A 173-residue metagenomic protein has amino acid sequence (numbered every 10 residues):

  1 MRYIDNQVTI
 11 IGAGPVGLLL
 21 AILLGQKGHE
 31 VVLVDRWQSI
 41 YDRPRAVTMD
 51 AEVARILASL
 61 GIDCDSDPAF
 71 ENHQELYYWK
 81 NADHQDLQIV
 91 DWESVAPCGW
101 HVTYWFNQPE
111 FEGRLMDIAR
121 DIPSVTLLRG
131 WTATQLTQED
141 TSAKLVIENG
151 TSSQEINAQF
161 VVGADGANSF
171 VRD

Functional and structural regions predicted by a protein language model:
R2-V16: Beta1/beta-strand and adjacent pyrophosphate-binding region of the FAD-binding site in flavoprotein oxidoreductases
I4-N6, T151-F160: Core beta-strand elements of the Rossmann-like FAD/NAD(P) dinucleotide-binding domain in flavoenzyme oxidoreductases
I11, E155-G166: Short hydrophobic core segments
A13-G14, R36, Q108: Glycine-rich Rossmann-fold phosphate-binding loop(s) that bind the pyrophosphate of adenine dinucleotide cofactors
G14-P15, I40, G166: Residue-level detector of alpha-helix initiation sites
G25-R45: Glycine-rich FAD pyrophosphate-binding loop
R45, D50-I118: Active-site-adjacent segment of FAD-dependent monooxygenases/related oxidoreductases
R129-A143: A conserved short coil-to-beta-strand element within the FAD-binding core of flavoproteins
